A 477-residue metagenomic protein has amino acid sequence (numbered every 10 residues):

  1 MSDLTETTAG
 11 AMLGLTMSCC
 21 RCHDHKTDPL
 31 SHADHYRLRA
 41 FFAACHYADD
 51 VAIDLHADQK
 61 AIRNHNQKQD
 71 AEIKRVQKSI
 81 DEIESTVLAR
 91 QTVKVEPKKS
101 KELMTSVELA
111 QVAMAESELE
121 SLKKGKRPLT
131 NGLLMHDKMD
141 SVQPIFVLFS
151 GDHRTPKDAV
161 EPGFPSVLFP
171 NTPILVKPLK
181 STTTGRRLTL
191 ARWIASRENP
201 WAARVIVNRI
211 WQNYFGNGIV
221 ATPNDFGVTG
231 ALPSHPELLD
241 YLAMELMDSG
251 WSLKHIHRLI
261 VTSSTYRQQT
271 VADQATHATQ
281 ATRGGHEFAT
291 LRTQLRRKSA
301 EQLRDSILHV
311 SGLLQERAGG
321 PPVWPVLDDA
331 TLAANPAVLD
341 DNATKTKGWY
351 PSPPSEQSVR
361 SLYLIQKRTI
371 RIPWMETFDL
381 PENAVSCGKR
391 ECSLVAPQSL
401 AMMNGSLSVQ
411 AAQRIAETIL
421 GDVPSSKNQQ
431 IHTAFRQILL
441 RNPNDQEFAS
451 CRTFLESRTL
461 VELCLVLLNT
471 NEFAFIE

Functional and structural regions predicted by a protein language model:
M1, P29, K68-E356, P381-S393 (+2 more regions): Primarily short, surface-exposed interaction patches in extracytoplasmic proteins
M1-D70, M375, C387: Sequence context surrounding c-type heme c attachment/ligation sites in exported
T5, H35, R187, R304 (+1 more regions): Extracellular structured ligand-interaction cores
I365-R368, E376-S386: A structural supersecondary motif
L465-V466: C-terminal or internal capping secondary-structure element at the end of a domain, subdomain, or sheet
